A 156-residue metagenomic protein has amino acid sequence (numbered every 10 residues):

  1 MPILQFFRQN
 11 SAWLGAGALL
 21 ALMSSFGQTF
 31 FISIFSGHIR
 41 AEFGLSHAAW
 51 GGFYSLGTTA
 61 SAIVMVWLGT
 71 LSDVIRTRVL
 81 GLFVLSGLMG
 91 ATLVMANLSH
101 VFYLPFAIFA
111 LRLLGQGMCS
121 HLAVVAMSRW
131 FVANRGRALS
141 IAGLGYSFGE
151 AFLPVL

Functional and structural regions predicted by a protein language model:
R8-F31: Pair of pore-lining "gating" transmembrane helices in MFS-fold secondary transporters
L22, A91, F102-M118: Hydrophobic core of transmembrane alpha-helices in multi-pass small-molecule transporters, especially MFS/SLC-type
F30, T58-V66, E150-A151: Residue-level signature of mid-helix packing/kink "hotspots" within the transmembrane helices of 12-pass Major
I39, M118-F131: Intracellular juxtamembrane helix-capping segments at the cytosolic ends of symmetry-related transmembrane helices
V64-R76: Helix-to-loop junctions at the C-terminal end of transmembrane segments in multipass secondary transporters
R78-G81: Primarily marks hydrophobic transmembrane alpha-helices of the MFS/SLC 12-helix fold
S86-H100: C-terminal ends and interior cores of transmembrane alpha-helices in multi-pass membrane transporters/permeases
V132-P154: Glycine-rich segments within core transmembrane alpha-helices of 12-TM secondary carriers
